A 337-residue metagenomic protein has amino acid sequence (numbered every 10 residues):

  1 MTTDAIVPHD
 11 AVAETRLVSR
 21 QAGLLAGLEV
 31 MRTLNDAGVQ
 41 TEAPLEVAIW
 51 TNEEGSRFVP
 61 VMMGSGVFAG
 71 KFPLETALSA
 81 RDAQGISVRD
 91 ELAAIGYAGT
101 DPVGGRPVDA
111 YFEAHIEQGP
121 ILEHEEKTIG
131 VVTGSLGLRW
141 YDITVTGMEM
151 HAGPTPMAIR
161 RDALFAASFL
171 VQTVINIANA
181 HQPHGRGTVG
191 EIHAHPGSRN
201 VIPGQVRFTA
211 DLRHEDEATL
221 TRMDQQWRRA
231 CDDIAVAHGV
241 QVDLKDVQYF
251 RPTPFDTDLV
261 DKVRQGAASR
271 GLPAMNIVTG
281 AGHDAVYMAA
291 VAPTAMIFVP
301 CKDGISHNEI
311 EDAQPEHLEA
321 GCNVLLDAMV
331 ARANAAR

Functional and structural regions predicted by a protein language model:
M1-A5, H9, A13-E91, T144 (+1 more regions): Active-site metal-coordination/substrate-binding segment of hydrolases, especially metallo-dependent peptidases
Q40-T41, G99-G104, P154, N176-V189 (+3 more regions): Flexible, glycine/charged-enriched surface loops at secondary-structure junctions
N52-E53, R57-V59, M63-A218: Midchain, well-structured core segments that form catalytic/ion-binding scaffolds
T133-S135, H151, T155-H181, R229 (+1 more regions): His/Asp/Glu-rich mid-to-C-terminal helical/loop segments that flank catalytic regions of hydrolases
T188-G197, T209-E215, Q241-V260, V286: A short beta-alpha structural unit
M223-D232: Short amphipathic alpha-helices in soluble, non-transmembrane regions that often serve as interface/regulatory elements
K245-R337: An extended, acidic, His-containing surface patch that forms the Zn2+-binding/catalytic region of metallohydrolases
